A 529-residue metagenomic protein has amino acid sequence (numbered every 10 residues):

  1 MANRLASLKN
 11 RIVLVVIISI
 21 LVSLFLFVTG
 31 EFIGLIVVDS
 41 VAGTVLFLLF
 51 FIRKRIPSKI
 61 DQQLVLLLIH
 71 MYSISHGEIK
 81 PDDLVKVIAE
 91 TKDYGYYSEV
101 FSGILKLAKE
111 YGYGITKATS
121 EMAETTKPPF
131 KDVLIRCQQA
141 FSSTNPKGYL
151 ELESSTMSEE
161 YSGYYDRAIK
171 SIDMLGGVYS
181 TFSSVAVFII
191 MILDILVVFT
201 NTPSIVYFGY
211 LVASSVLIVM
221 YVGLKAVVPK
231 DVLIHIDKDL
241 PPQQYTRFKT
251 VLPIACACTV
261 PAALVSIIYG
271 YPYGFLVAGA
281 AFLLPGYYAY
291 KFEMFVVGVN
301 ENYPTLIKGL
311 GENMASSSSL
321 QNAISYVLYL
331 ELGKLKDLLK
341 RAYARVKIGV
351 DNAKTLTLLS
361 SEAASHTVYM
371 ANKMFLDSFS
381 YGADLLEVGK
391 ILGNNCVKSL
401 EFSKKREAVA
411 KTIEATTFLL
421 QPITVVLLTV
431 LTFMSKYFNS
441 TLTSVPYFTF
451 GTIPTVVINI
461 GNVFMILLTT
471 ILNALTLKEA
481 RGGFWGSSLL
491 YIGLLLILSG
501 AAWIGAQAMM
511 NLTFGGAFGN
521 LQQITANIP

Functional and structural regions predicted by a protein language model:
M1-A6, I172-M174, L233-Q244, F450-V457: Short juxtamembrane and helix-loop transition motifs at transmembrane-helix boundaries in membrane proteins
I12-V45, G163-L224, F402-E479, S488-G505: Bilayer-spanning, highly hydrophobic alpha-helical transmembrane segments
G30-M122, F248-S361, Y369-S378, A383-R406 (+2 more regions): Juxtamembrane/interface alpha-helical elements of multi-pass membrane proteins
L48-Q62, L224-R247, E293-P304, F438-V445 (+3 more regions): Juxtamembrane helix-loop transition segments at the membrane interface in multi-pass membrane proteins
G114-I135, G148-Y164, Y221-A226, K354-M374 (+2 more regions): Hydrophobic alpha-helical transmembrane segments
Q138-E159, S380-N395: Short, charged cytosolic
P261-A263, S318, A501-L512: Hydrophobic alpha-helical transmembrane segments in multi-pass integral membrane proteins
I504-P529: Juxtamembrane boundary at the C-terminal end of a transmembrane helix
